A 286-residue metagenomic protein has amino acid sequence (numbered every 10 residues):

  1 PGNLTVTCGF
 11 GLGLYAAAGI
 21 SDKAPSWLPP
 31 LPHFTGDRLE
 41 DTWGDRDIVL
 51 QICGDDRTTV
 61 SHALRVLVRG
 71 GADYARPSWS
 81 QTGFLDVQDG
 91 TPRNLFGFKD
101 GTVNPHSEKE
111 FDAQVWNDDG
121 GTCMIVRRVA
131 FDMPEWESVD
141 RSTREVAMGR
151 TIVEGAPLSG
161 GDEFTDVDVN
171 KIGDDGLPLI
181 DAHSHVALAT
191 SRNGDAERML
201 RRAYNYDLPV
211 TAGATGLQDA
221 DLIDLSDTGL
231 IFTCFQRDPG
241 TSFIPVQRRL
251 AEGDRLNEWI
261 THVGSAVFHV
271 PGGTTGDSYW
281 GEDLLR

Functional and structural regions predicted by a protein language model:
P1-R286: Long, histidine/aromatic-enriched segments associated with O2/redox biology
